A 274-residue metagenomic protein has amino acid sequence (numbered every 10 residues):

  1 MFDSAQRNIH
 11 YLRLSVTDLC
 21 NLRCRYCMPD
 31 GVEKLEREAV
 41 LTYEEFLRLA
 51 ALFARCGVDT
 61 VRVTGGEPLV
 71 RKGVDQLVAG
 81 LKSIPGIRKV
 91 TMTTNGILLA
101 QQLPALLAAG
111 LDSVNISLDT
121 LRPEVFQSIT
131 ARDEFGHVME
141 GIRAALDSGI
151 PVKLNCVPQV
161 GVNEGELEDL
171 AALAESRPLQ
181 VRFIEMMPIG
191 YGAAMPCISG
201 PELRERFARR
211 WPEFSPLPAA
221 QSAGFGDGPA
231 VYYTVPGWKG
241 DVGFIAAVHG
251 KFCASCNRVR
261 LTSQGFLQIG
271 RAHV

Functional and structural regions predicted by a protein language model:
M1-R13, R23-R25, R55, A230-D241 (+2 more regions): N-terminal [4Fe-4S]-dependent radical SAM core
S4-E44: Canonical Radical SAM [4Fe-4S] cluster-binding loop centered on the CxxxCxxC motif and its immediate flanking residues
V16, C20, C24, V63 (+3 more regions): Conserved, mostly hydrophobic/aromatic
V16, L35, E67-R71, Q159-V162 (+1 more regions): Short, small-residue-enriched loops and turns at beta-alpha junctions that line or gate enzyme active sites
C20, C24-C27, C253-C256, G270: Short cysteine clusters
V40-V63, V70-I184: Radical SAM/AdoMet-radical enzyme domain recognition
L167, L173-S176, Q180-S263: A C-terminal junction/extension of Radical SAM enzymes
A272-V274: Conserved small/polar residues in nucleotide/adenosyl-binding loops
